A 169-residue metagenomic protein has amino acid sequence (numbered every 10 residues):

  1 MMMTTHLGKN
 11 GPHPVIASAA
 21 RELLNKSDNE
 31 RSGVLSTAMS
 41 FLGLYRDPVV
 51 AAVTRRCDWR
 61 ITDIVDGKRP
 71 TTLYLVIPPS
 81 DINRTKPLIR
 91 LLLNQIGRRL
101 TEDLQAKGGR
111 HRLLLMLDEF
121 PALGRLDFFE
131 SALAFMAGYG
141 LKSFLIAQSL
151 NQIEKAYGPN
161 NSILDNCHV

Functional and structural regions predicted by a protein language model:
M1-L141, E154, P159: P-loop NTPase motor domains
Q148-Q152: Conserved H-loop
P159-V169: A short helix-turn-beta junction within AAA+ P-loop NTPase domains corresponding to the substrate/partner-engaging
